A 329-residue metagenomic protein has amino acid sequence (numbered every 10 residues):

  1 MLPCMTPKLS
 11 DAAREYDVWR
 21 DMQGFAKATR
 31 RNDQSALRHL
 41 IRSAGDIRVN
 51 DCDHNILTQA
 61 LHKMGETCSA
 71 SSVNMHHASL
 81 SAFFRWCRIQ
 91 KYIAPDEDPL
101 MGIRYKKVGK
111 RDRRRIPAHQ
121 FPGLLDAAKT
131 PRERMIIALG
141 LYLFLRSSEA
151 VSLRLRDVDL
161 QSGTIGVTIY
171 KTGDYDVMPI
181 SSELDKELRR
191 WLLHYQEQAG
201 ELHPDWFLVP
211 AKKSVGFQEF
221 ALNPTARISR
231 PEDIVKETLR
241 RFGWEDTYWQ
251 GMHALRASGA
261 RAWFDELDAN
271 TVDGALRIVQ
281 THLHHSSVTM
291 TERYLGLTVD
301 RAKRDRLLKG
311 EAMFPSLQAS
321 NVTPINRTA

Functional and structural regions predicted by a protein language model:
M1, R14-A28, Q34-D112, E245: N-terminal core-binding DNA-recognition domain of tyrosine recombinases/integrases
M1-T6, L308-A329: C-terminal secondary-structure termini that scaffold catalytic or DNA-interacting sites
N50, I93-P95, K107-G123, T172-E183 (+1 more regions): DNA breakage-rejoining catalytic core of tyrosine-based enzymes
G109, A118-S147, T172-D174, A275: Basic, Lys/Arg- and aromatic-enriched nucleic-acid-binding interface segment
R115, I169, L283-L308: Catalytic-site neighborhood detector that most strongly recognizes the C-terminal catalytic loop/helix of tyrosine
D157-L160, D268-L295, L317-P324: Short, polar N-cap/turn motifs at the start of nucleic acid-interacting alpha helices
Y170-R190, H203-E237, W249-G251: C-terminal catalytic core of Y-nucleophile DNA break-rejoin enzymes
M178, E201, E232-T281: Short, basic (Lys/Arg/His-rich) helix/loop patches that form interaction surfaces in the mid-to-C-terminal regions
